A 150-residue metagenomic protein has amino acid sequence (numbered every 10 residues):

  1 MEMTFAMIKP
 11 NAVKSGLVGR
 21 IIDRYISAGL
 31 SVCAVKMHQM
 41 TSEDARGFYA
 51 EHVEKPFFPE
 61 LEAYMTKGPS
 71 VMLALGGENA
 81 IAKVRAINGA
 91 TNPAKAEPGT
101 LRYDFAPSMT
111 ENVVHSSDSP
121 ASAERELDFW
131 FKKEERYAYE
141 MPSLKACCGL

Functional and structural regions predicted by a protein language model:
M1-L150: Non-catalytic terminal and connector segments of soluble metabolic enzymes
